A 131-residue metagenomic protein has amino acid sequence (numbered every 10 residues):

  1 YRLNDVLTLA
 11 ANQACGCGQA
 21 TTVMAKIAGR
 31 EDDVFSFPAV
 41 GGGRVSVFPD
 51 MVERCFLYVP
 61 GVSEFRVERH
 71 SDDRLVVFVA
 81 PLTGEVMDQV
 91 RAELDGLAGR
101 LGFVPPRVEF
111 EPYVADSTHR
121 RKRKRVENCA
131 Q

Functional and structural regions predicted by a protein language model:
Y1-Q131: Active-site glycine/GP-rich loop and adjacent strand/helix microenvironment that borders small-molecule binding pockets
